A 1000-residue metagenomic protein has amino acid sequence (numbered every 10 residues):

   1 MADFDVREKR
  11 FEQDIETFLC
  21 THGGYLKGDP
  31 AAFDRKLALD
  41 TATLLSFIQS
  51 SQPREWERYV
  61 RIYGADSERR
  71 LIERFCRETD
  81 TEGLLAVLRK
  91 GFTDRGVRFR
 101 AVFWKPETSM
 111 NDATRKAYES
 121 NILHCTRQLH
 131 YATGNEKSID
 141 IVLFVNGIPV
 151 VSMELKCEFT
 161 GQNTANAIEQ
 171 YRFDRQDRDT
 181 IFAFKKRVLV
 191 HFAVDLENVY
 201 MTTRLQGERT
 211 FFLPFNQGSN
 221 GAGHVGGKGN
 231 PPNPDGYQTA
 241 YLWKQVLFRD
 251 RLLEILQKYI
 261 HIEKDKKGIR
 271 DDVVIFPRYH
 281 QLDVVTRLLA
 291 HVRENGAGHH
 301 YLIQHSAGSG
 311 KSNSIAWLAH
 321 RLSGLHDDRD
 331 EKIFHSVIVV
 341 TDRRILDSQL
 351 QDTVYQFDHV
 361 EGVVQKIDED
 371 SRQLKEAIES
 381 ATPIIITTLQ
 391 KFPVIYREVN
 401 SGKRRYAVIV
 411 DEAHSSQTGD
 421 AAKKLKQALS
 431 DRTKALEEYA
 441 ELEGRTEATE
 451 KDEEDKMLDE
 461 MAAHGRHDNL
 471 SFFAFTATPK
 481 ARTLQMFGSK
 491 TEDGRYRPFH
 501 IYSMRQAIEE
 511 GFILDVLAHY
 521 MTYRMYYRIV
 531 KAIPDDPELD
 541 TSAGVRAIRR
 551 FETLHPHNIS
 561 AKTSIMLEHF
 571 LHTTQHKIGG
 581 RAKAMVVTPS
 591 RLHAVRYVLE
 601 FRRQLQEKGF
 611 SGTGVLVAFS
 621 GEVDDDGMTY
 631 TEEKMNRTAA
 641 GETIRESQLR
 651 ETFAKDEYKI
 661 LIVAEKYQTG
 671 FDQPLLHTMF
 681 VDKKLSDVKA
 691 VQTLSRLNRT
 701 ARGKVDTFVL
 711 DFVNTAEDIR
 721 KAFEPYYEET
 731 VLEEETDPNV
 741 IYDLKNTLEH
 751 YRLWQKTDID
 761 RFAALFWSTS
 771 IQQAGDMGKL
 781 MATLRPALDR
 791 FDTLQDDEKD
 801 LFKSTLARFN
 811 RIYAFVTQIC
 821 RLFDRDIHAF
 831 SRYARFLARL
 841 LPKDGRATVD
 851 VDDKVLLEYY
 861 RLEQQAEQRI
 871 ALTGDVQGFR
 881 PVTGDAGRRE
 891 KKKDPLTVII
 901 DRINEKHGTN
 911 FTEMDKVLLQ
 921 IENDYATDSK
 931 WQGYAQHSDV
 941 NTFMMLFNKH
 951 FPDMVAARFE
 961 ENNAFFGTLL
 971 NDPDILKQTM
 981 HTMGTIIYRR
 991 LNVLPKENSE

Functional and structural regions predicted by a protein language model:
A2-S336, I345, Q349-V360, Q390 (+5 more regions): ATP-dependent helicase/translocase motor core
L26, L37, S46-Q52, V60-R70 (+8 more regions): Catalytic cores and motor modules of nucleic-acid processing enzymes
N230-T239, W243, R482-R581, V598: Interdomain helical connector at the RecA1-RecA2 junction of SF1/SF2 helicase-like NTPases
Y355-R397: Inter-Walker segment of RecA-like/P-loop motor cores
A381-E412, S416-Q427, K434, E453-A462 (+2 more regions): Conserved RecA-like ASCE ATPase "motif II neighborhood" in helicase/translocase motors
T418-V516: Post-DEXD/H (motif II) to motif III coupling segment of the RecA-like Helicase ATP-binding lobe
R549-L661: Conserved C-terminal RecA-like helicase domain
R696-P725: Conserved segment of the helicase C-terminal RecA-like domain
